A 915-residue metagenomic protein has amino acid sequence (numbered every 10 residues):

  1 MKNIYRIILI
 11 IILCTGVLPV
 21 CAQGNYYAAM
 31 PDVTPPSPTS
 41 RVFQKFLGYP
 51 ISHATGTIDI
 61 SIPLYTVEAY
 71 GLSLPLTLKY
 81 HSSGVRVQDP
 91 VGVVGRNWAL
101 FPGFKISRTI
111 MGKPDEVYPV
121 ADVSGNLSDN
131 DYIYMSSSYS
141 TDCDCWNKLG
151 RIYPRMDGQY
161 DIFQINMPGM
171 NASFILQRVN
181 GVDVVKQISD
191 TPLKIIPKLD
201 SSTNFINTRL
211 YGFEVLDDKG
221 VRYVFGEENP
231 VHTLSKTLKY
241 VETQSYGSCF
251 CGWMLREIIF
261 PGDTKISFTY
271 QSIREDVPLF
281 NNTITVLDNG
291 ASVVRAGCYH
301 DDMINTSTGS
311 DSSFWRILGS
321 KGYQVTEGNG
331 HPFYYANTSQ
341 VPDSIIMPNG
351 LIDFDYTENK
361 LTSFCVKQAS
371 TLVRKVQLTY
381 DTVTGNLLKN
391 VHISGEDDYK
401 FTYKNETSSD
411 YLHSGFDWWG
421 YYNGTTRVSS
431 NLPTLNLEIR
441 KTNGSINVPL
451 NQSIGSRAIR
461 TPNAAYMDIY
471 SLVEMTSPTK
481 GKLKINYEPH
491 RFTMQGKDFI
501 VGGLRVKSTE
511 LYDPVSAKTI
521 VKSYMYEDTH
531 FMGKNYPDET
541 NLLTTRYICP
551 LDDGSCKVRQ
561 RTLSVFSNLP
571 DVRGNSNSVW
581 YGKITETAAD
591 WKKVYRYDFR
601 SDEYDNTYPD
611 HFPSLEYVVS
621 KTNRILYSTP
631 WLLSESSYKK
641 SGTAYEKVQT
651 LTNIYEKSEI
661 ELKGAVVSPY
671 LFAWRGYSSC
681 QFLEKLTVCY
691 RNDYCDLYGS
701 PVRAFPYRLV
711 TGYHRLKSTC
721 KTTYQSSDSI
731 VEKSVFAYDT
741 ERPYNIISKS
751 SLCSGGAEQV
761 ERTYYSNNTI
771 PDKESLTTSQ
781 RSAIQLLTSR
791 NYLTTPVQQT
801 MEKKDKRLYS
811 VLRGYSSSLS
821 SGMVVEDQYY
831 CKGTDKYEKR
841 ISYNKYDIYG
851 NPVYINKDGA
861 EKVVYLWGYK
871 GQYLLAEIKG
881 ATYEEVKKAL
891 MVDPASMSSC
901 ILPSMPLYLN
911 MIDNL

Functional and structural regions predicted by a protein language model:
M1-N25: Bacterial Sec-dependent N-terminal signal peptides
R6, I12, K45-F46, R840: Generic hydrophobic-segment detector
I12-G16, F163, W419: Aromatic-residue hotspot detector
Q23-Q177, T476-Y526, H530-Y536: Short secondary-structure "cap/edge" segments that initiate or terminate local elements
Y65-E68, V85, D89, K113 (+5 more regions): Non-catalytic interaction/targeting regions
